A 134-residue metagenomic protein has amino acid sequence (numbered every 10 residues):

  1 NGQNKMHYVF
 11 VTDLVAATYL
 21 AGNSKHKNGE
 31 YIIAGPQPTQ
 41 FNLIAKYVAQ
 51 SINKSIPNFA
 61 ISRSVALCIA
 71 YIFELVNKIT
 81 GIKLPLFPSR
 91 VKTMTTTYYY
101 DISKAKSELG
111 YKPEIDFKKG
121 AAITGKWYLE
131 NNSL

Functional and structural regions predicted by a protein language model:
N1-G2, P88-T93: A recurrent flexible, glycine/aromatic-enriched loop bordering the glycosyltransferase active site that acts as
N1-G22, G29: Substrate-positioning beta->alpha
M6-T12, T39, Y100, I115: Residue-level signal for the nucleotide or nucleotide-sugar donor/cofactor binding architecture
L20-L86, I102, A122-I123: Mid/C-terminal beta-alpha module of Rossmann-like enzyme folds, strongest in SDR-family dehydrogenases/epimerases
K104-S107, K112, D116-L134: Amphipathic terminal alpha-helices
